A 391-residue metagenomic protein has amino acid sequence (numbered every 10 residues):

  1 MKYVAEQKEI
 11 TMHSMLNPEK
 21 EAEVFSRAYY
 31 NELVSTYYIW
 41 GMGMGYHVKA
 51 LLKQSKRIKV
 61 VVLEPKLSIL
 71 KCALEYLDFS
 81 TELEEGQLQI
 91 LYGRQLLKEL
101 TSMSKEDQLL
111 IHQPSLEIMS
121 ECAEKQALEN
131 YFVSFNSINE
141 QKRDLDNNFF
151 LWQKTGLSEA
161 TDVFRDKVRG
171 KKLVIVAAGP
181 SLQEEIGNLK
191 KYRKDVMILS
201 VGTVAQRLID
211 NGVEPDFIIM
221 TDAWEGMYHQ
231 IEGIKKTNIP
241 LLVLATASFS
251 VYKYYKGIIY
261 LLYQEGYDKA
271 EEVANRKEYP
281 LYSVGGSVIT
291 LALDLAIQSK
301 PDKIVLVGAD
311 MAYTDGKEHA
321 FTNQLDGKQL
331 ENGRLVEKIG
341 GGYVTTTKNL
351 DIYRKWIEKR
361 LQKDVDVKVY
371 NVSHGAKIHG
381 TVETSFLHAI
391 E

Functional and structural regions predicted by a protein language model:
M1-V176, P180-V196, Q206, M227-Q230 (+3 more regions): N-terminal donor/sugar-recognition subdomains of glycan-related enzymes, prototypically the membrane-proximal stem
V61-L67, I219-D222, A245: Conserved acidic E/D residue at the C-terminus of a beta-strand in Rossmann-like folds
A205, E214-D222, A296-T322: Glycine-rich phosphate/pyrophosphate-binding loops and their adjacent beta-strand/loop elements at enzyme active sites
D210-V213, E225-E232, N238, G257 (+1 more regions): Hydrophobic, small-residue-rich alpha-helical packing segments that form membrane-like cores
L242-F249: Carboxylate/His-rich catalytic cores and anion/metal-binding grooves
S250-V305, A309-M311: Active-site/ligand-binding-proximal alpha/beta "capping" segment
A312, G316-Y343: Active-site phosphate/oxyanion-binding loops
